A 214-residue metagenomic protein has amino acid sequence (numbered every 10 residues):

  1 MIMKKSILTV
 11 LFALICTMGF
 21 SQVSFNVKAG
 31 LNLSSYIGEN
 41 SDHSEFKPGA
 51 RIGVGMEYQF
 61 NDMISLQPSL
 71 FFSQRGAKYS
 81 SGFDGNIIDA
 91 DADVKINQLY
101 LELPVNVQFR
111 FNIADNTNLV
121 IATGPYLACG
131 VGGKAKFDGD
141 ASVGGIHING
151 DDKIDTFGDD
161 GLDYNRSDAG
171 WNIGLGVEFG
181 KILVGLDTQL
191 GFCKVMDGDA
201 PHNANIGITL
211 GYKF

Functional and structural regions predicted by a protein language model:
M1-K28, L210-F214: Bacterial Sec-dependent N-terminal signal peptides
F20, N61, S73, N112-N116 (+1 more regions): Outer-membrane beta-barrel channels and translocator barrels
Q22-G53: Short glycine/proline- and aromatic-enriched beta-strand/turn motifs that initiate or cap beta-hairpins
V27-L31, A50-Y58, L70-F72, L101-F109 (+4 more regions): Residues on the lipid-exposed face of transmembrane beta-strands in outer-membrane beta-barrel proteins
Y36-E45, R75-Y100, G130-D168, N172: Extracellular/periplasm-exposed beta-strand and loop segments of Gram-negative cell-envelope proteins, dominated by
S44-A50, N97-L103, T117, S167-W171 (+2 more regions): Residues that define the transmembrane beta-barrel architecture of outer-membrane proteins
Q59, M63-A77: Early exported N-terminus immediately downstream of N-terminal targeting peptides
F71-S81, D93, G158-L162, D168-F214: Predominantly the C-terminal beta-signal and adjacent terminal strand-loop region of outer-membrane beta-barrel
